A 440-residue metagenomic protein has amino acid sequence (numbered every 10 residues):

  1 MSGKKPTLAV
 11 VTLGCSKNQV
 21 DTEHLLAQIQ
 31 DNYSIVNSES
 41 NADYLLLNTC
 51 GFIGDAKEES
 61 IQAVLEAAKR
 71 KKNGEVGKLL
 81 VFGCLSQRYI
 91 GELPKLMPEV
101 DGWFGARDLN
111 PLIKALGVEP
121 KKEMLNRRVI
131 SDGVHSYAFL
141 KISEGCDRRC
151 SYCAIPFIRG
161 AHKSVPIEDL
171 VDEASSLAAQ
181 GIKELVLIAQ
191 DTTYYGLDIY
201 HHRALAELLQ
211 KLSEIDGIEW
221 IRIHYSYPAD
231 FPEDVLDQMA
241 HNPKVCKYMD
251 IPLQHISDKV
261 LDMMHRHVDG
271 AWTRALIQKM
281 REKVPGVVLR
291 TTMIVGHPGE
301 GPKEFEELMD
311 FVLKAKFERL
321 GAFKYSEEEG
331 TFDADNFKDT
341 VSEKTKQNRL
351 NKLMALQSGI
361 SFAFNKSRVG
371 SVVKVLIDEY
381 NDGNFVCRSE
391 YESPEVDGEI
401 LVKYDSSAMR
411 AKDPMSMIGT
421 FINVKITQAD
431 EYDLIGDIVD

Functional and structural regions predicted by a protein language model:
M1-Y195, D234, V245, M249 (+5 more regions): Proteins enriched for Cys/Gly/acidic motifs involved in redox and nucleic-acid/cofactor modification
K78-G83, R88, L93, A179-K303 (+1 more regions): Conserved SAM/AdoMet-binding glycine-rich loop
N110, R148, T193, D258-K259 (+2 more regions): Glycine-centered loop/turn positions within well-structured domains that cap or flank conserved ligand/cofactor-binding
L170, L187, I223, I251 (+6 more regions): Conserved, mostly hydrophobic/aromatic
A189, Y225, L253-H255, T291-V295 (+6 more regions): Active-site proximal loops enriched in glycine and acidic residues that flank catalytic Cys/His/Asp and coordinate
L261-M264, F332-N336: Short acidic, glycine/proline-rich loop/turn micro-motifs
N336-D440: Terminal RNA-binding accessory module
